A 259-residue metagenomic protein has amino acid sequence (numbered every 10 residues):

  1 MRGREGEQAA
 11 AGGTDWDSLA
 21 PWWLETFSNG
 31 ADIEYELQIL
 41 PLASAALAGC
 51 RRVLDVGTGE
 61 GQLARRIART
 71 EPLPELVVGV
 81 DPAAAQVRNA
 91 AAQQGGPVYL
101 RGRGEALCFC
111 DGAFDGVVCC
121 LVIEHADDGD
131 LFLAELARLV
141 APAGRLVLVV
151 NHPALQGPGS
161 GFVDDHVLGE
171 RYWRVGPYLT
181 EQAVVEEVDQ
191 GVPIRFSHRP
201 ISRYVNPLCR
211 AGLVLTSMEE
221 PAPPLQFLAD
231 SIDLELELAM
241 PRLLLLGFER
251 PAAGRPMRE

Functional and structural regions predicted by a protein language model:
M1-G49, Q62-R66, Q86-N89: Conserved class I S-adenosyl-L-methionine
L54-A106: Class I SAM-dependent methyltransferase SAM/SAH-binding core
E105-V117: A short acidic, Gly/Pro-enriched loop at the edge of an enzyme's catalytic core that lines a small-molecule cofactor
G116-G129: A short SAM/SAH-binding and catalytic strip from SAM-dependent methyltransferases
D130-R145: A short glycine-rich, Lys/Arg-flanked "PGG" loop and its adjoining helix->strand segment in the class I
R145-A183: Conserved class I S-adenosyl-L-methionine
Q182-A183, R195-M218: Short alpha-helix
P207-E259: C-terminal lobe and adjacent flexible extensions of AdoMet/dcAdoMet transferase-like proteins
